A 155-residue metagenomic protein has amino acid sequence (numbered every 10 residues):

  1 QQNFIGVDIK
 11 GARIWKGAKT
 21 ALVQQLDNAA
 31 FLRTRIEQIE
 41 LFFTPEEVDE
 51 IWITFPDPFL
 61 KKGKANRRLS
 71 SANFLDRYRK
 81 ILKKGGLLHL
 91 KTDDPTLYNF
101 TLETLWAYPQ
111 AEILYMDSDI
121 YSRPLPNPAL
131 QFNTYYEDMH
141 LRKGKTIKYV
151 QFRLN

Functional and structural regions predicted by a protein language model:
N3-D8: Conserved SAM-binding motif I beta-strand of class I
A12-K16, Y98: Short alpha-helix immediately C-terminal to the canonical SAM-binding loop
K16-E50: S-adenosyl-L-methionine
V48-L69: A short SAM/SAH-binding and catalytic strip from SAM-dependent methyltransferases
P56, K84, K91-P95: Short strand-turn motif at the edge of the Rossmann-like AdoMet-binding core
G63-K64, H89-Y108: Conserved class I S-adenosyl-L-methionine
R68-L87: A short glycine-rich, Lys/Arg-flanked "PGG" loop and its adjoining helix->strand segment in the class I
E103-N155: Class I S-adenosyl-L-methionine
